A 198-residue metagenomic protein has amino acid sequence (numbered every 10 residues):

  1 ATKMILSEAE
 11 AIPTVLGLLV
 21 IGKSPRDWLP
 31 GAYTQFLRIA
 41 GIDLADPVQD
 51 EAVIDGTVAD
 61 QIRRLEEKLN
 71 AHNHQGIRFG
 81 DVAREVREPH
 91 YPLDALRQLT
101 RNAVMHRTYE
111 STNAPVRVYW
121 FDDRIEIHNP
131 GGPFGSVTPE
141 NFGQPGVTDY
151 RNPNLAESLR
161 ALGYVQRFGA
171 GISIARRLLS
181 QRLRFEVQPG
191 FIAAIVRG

Functional and structural regions predicted by a protein language model:
A1-S111, W120-F121, H128, F134-S136 (+5 more regions): Active-site helix-to-loop segments that bind/position phosphate- or nucleotide-bearing substrates and donors across
A11, L16, E157, G163-V165: N-terminal hydrophobic or amphipathic segments with adjacent small-residue motifs that include Sec signal peptides
Y91-P92, R160-L162: Short hydrophobic "helix-edge" motifs at membrane interfaces and signal-peptide entry regions
R124, N141, L159-A161: Phosphate/pyrophosphate-binding active-site loops
V147-A161: Short, hydrophobic/aliphatic alpha-helical segments
A161-G169, S173-R177: Acyl-donor binding region in acyl/amide transferases
V196-G198: C-terminal beta-strand of the catalytic ATP-binding
